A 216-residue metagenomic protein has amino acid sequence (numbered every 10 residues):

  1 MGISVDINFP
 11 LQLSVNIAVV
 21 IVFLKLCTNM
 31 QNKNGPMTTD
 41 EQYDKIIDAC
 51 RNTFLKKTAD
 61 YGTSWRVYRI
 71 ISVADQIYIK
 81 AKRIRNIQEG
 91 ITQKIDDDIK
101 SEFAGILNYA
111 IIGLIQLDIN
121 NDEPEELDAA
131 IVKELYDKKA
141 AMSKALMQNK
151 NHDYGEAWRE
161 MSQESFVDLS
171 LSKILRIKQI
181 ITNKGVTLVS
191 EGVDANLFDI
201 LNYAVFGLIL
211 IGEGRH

Functional and structural regions predicted by a protein language model:
V5-D6, V15-V22: Acidic, Ala/Val/Gly-enriched low-complexity intrinsically disordered segments
L11-L13: Short, often N-terminal, low-complexity regions that either remain intrinsically disordered or form a short helix
V20-H216: Intrinsically disordered, low-complexity regulatory regions that flank transcription factor DNA-binding cores
